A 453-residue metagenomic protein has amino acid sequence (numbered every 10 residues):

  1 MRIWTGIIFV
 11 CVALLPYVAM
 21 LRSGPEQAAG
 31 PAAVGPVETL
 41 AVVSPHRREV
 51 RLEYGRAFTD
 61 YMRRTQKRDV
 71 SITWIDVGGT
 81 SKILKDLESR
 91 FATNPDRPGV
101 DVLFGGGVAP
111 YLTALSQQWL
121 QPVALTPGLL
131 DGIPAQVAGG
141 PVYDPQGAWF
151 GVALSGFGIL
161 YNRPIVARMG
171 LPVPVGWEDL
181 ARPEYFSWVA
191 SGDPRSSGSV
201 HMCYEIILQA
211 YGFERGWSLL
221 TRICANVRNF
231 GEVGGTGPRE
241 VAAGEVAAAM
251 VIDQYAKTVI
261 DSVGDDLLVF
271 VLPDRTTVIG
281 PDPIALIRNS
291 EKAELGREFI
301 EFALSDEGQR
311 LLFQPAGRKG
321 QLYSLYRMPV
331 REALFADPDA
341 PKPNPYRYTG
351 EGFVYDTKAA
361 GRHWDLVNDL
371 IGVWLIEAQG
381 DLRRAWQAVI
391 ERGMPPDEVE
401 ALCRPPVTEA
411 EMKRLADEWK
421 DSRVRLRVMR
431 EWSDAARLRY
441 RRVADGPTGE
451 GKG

Functional and structural regions predicted by a protein language model:
R22-T113, P238: Early extracytoplasmic/lumenal segment of secretory-pathway proteins
A92-N94, P98-L103, Q121-R163, E178 (+1 more regions): A structural signal for short loop-to-beta-strand junctions that line the ligand-binding cleft of periplasmic/secreted
A114-V123, P145, V259-L272: Ligand-binding "clamshell"
G132-A135, S155, L219-C224, G264-S290: Periplasmic-binding protein-like
L160-I165, I279-E294, L311-L312: A bilobed periplasmic-binding-protein/Venus flytrap-type ligand-binding module shared by bacterial periplasmic
I206-F270: Ligand-binding pocket segment of bilobal, Venus flytrap-like solute-binding proteins
K292-G296, I300-Y355: Mature extracytoplasmic/periplasmic domains
L382-G453: C-terminal non-catalytic accessory extensions
